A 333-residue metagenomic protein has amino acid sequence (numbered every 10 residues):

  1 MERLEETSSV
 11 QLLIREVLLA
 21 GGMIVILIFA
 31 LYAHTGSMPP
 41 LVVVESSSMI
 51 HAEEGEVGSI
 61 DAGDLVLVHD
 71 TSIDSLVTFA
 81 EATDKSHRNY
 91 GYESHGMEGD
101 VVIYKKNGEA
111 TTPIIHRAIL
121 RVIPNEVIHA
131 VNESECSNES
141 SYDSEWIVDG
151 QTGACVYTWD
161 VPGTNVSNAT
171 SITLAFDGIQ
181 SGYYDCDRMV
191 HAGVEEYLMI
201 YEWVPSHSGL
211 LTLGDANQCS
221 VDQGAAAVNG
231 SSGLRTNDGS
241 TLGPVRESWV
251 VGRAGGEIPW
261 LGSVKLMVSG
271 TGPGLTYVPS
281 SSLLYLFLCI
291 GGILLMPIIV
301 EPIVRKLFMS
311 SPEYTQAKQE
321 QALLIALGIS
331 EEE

Functional and structural regions predicted by a protein language model:
M1-V25, L31-Y32, S281-L286, I298-K306: Membrane-entry signal-anchor segments at the cytosolic-membrane interface, especially the N-terminal signal anchor
E2-S9, G55-G58, A110, L242 (+3 more regions): Juxtamembrane loop-helix boundary motifs flanking transmembrane segments in multi-pass membrane proteins
T7-S8, L261-L286: Cytosolic-side membrane-insertion boundary helix
V10-M23, I28-C155: Feature for secretory/organellar precursors and membrane-associated catalytic proteins
I26-Y32, E54-G55, Y90, V190-I200 (+1 more regions): Intrinsically disordered, low-complexity boundary segments flanking structured domains
G99, K105, P124-E202: Acidic, Ser/Thr/Gly/Pro-rich low-complexity segments that form flexible
E202-T271: Extended, hydrophilic extramembrane loops/domains of integral membrane proteins
V278-E332: Juxtamembrane interface at the cytosolic side of transmembrane helices
